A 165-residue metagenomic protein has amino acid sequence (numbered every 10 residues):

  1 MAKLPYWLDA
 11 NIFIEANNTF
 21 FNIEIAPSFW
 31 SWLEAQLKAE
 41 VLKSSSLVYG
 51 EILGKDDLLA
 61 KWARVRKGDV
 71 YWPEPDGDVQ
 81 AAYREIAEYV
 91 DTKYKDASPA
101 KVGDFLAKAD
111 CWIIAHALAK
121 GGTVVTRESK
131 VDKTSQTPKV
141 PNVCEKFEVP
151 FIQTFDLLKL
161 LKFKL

Functional and structural regions predicted by a protein language model:
M1-R66: Short, well-structured N-terminal submotif of metal-dependent ribonuclease cores
A2-L8, S31-E34, E74-D76, R84-E88 (+1 more regions): A broad, low-specificity signal for short, low-complexity segments enriched in glycine/proline and polar/charged
A2-P5, G122-T123, S129-L165: Acidic, PIN/NYN-like endoribonuclease modules and their adjacent C-terminal/linker elements
S28, L58, W112, P138-N142 (+1 more regions): Short Gly/charged-rich anion-binding patches and loops
Q36, S46-F105: PIN-domain endoribonuclease scaffold, especially VapC-family toxins
V41, V70-Y71, E148-Q153: Conserved beta-strand segments of alpha/beta enzyme cores
D78-N142: Active-site neighborhoods of divalent-metal-dependent phosphate/nucleic-acid chemistry enzymes
